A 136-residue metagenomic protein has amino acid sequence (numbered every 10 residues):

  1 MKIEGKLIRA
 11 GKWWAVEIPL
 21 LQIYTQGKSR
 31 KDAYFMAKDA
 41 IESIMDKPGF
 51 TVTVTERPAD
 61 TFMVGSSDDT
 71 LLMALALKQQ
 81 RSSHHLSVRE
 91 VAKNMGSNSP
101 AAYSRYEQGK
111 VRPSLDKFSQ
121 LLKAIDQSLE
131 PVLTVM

Functional and structural regions predicted by a protein language model:
M1-T53: DNA-contacting interfaces and partner/effector-binding or oligomerization modules in DNA-centric proteins
G5-R9, P131-M136: Short, charged recognition helix plus adjacent turn of helix-turn-helix-like nucleic-acid-binding domains
P58-S83: A short, Lys/Arg-rich alpha-helix, primarily the initiator
L77, V88-R89, P100, L115-F118: Helix-turn-helix DNA-binding elements, focusing on the entry/boundary residues of the two helices that contact DNA
R81, A92-K93, L122: The alpha-helix within a helix-turn-helix
H85-S104: Short alpha-helical DNA-recognition segment
S114-V135: DNA major-groove recognition helix of helix-turn-helix/homeodomain DNA-binding modules
